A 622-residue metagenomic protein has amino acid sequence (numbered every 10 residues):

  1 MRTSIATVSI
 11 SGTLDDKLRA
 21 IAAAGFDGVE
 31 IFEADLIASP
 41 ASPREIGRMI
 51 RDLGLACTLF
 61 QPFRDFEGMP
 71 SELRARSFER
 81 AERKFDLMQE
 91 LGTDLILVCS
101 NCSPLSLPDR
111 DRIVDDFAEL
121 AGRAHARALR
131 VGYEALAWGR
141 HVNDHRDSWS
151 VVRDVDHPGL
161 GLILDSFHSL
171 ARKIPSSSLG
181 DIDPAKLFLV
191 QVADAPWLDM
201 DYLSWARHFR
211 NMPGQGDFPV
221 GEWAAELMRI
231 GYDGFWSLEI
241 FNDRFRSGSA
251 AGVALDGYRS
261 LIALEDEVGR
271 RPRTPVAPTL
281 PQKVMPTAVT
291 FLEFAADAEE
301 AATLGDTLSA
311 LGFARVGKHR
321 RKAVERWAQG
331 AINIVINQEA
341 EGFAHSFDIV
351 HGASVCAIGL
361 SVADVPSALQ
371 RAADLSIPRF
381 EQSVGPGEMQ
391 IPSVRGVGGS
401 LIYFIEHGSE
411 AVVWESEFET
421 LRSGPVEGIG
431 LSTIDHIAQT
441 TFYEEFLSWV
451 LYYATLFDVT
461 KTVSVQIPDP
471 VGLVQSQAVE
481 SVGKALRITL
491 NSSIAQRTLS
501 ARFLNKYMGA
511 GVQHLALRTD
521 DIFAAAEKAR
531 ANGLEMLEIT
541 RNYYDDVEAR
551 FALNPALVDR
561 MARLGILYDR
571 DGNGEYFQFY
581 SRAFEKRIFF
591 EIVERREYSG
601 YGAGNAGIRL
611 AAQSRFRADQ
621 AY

Functional and structural regions predicted by a protein language model:
M1-T93, A118, H157, L187 (+1 more regions): N-terminal pre-domain/capping segments
I5-T7, V29-I31, V98, Y133 (+5 more regions): Conserved beta-strand positions
V8-D15, F32-P43, D65-A75, S103-D111 (+4 more regions): Acidic-and-aromatic substrate-binding clefts and catalytic sites of carbohydrate-active enzymes
A23, T274-G317, A328-E381, S393-K461 (+1 more regions): Glyoxalase I/VOC metalloenzyme domain signal
F26, M88-T93, L187, Y232-D233 (+3 more regions): A structural motif
G28-V29, E119-D217: Acidic/histidine-rich catalytic cores of soluble enzymes
E30, L59-Q61, L97, G132 (+5 more regions): Conserved beta-strand positions in the central sheet of alpha/beta enzyme cores
E67-G161, G252, D256, L264-V268 (+1 more regions): Active-site acidic/histidine proton-transfer and metal-coordination neighborhood in alpha/beta enzyme cores
